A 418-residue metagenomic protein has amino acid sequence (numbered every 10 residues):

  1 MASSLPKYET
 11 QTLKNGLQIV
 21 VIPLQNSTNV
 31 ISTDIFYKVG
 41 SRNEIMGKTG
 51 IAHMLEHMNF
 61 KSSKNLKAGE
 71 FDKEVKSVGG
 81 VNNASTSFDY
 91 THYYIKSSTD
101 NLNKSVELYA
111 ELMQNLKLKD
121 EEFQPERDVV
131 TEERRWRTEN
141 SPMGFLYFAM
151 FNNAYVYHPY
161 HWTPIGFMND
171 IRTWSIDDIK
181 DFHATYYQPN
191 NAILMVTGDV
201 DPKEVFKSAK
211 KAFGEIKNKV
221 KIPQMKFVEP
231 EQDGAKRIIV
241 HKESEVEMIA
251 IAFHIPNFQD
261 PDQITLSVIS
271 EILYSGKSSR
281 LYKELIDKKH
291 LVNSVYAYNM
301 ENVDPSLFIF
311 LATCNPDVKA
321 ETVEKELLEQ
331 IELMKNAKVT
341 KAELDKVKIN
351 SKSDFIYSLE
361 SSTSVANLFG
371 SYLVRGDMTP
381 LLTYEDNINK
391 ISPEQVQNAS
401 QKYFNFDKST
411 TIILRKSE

Functional and structural regions predicted by a protein language model:
A2-L5, E231-D233: Short solvent-exposed loop/turn micro-motifs enriched in small/polar/acidic residues
S4-D34: Mature N-terminal segment immediately following signal peptide/propeptide cleavage in secreted/periplasmic
N26-T28, Q188, S244-E245, D304: Short strand-connecting beta-turns/loops that link adjacent beta-strands
S32-I35, M248-F253, T410-I412: Active-site-flanking beta-strand signature of metal-NTP-handling nucleotidyl enzymes and homologous cyclase-like
S32-K96, W162-T163, S275-L291: M16/MPP (pitrilysin/insulinase) zinc-metallopeptidase core fold and M16-derived inactive scaffolds
K48, L102, V106, D262-L266 (+3 more regions): Short, charged, low-complexity patches
E70-K221, I239, N257, K288-E418: Charge-rich, well-structured scaffold segments of protease-associated domains
N152, K221-R280: His/Glu-based metal-binding/catalytic segments typifying zinc-dependent metallopeptidases
